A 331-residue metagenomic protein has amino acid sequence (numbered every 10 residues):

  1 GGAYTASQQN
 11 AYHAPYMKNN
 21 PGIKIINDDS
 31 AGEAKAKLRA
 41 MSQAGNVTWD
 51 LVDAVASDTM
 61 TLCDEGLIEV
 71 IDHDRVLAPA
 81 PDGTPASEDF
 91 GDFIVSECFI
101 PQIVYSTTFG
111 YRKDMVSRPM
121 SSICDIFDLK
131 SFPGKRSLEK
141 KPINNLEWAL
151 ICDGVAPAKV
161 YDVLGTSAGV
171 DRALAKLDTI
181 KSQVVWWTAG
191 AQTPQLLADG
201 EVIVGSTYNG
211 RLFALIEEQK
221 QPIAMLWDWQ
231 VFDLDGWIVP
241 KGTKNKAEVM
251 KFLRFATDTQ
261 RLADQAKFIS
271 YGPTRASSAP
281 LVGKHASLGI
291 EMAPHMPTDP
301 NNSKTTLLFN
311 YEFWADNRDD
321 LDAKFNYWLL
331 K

Functional and structural regions predicted by a protein language model:
G1-T61: Early extracytoplasmic/lumenal segment of secretory-pathway proteins
G2-N10, T48-W49, D53-A198: Extracytoplasmic ligand-binding site segments that recognize negatively charged/polar headgroups
N46-D53, W186-W187, I203-Y208, A224: Paired acidic/hydrophobic, glycine-rich loop segments that form the ligand-binding mouth/hinge of periplasmic-binding
D58-T61, V204-Q221: A ligand-binding cleft/hinge motif common to bilobed small-molecule-binding domains
E69-A80, F99, K220-V231, P240-T243: Short beta-strand->loop
Y105, V170-T179, E218-K241, A286-L288: Periplasmic-binding protein-like
D235, P240-T305: Mature extracytoplasmic/periplasmic domains
D299-K331: Conserved C-terminal helix/tail region of periplasmic/extracytoplasmic solute-binding proteins
